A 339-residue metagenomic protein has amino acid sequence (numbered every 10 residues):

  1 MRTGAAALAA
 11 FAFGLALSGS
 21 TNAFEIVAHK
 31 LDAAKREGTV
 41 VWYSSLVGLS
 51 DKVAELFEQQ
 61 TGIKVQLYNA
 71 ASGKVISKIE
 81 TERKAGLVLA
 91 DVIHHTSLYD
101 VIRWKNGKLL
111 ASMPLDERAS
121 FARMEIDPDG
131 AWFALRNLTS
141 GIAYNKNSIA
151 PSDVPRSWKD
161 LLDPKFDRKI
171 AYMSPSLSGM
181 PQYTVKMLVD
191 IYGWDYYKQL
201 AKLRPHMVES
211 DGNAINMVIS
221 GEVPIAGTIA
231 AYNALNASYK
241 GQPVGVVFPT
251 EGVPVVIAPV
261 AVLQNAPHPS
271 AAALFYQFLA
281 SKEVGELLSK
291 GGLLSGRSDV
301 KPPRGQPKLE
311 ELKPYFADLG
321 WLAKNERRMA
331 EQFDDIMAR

Functional and structural regions predicted by a protein language model:
A23-V41, E58-Q59, D163-R168: Immediate post-signal peptide segment of exported/extracytoplasmic ligand-binding proteins
Y43-A54, Q66-E222: Extracytoplasmic ligand-binding site segments that recognize negatively charged/polar headgroups
L98-R103, P224-P243, G292: A ligand-binding cleft/hinge motif common to bilobed small-molecule-binding domains
L110-E117, G130-F133, K159, N236-P254 (+1 more regions): Short beta-strand->loop
L138, K198-A201, M207-V208, K240-A266 (+2 more regions): Periplasmic-binding protein-like
G141-S148, V185-K186, V256-H268, L287-L288: A bilobed periplasmic-binding-protein/Venus flytrap-type ligand-binding module shared by bacterial periplasmic
F166-L177, L279-P302: Periplasmic-binding protein-like
R304-R339: Extracellular/periplasmic bilobal clamshell ligand-binding domains
